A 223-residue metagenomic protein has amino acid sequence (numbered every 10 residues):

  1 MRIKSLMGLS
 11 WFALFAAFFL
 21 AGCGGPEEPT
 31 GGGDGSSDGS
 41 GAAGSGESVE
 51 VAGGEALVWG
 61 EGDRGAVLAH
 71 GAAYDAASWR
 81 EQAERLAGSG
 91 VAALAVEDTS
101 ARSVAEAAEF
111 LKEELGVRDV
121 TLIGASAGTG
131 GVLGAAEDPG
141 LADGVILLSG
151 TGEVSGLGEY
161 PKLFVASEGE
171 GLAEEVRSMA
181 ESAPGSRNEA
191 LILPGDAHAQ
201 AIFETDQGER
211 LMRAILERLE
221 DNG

Functional and structural regions predicted by a protein language model:
C23-E27: Bacterial signal peptide processing site
D63-G71: Short beta-strand element of the alpha/beta-hydrolase
A72-A83, D98, E175-V176: The serine-hydrolase catalytic nucleophile loop
S78, D98-L115: Alpha/beta-hydrolase active-site loop
A83-A101: Conserved alpha/beta-hydrolase
F110-E114, R118-Y160: Primarily recognizes the serine-hydrolase "nucleophile elbow" in alpha/beta-hydrolase and SGNH/GDSL folds
F164-A166: Short beta-strand/loop motif that positions the catalytic acidic residue of the alpha/beta-hydrolase fold
D196-Q207: Catalytic histidine-centered segment of alpha/beta-hydrolase-like enzymes
